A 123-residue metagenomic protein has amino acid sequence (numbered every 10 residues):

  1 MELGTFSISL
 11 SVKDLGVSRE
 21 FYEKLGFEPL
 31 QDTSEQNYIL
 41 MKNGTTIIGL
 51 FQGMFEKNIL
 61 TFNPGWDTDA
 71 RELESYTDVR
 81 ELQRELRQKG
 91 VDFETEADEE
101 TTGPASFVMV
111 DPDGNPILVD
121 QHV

Functional and structural regions predicted by a protein language model:
M1-R19, H122-V123: N-terminal beta-strand motif that seeds the catalytic metal site of vicinal oxygen chelate
F6, E35-N37, G103-A105: Residue-level marker for the onset of beta-strands and adjacent loop->beta junctions in well-ordered domains
F6-S7, G26, A70-R71: A generic structural signal for short
K13-G16, M54-F55, P64-P116: Vicinal oxygen chelate
E20-K24, D113: Structural preference for long, well-ordered alpha-helical segments within the folded cores of structured domains
E23-L30, V91: Conserved acetyl-CoA-binding loop of GNAT-fold acetyltransferases
E28-A70, P116-Q121: Conserved short beta-strand elements that form part of the metal-binding/catalytic scaffold of enzyme active sites
